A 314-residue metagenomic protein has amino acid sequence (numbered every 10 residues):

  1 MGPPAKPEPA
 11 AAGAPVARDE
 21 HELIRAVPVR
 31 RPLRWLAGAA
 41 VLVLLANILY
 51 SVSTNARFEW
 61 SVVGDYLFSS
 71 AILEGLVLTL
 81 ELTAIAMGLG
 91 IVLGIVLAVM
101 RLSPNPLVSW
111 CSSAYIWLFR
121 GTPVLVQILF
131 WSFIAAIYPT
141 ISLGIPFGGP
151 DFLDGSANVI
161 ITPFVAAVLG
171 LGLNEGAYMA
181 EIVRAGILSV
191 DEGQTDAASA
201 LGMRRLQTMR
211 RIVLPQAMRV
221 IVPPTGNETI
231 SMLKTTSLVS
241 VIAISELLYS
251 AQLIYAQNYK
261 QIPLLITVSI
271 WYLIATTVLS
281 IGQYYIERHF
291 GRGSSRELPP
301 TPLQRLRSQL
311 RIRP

Functional and structural regions predicted by a protein language model:
G2-P314: Transmembrane alpha-helices and adjacent helix-loop boundaries
